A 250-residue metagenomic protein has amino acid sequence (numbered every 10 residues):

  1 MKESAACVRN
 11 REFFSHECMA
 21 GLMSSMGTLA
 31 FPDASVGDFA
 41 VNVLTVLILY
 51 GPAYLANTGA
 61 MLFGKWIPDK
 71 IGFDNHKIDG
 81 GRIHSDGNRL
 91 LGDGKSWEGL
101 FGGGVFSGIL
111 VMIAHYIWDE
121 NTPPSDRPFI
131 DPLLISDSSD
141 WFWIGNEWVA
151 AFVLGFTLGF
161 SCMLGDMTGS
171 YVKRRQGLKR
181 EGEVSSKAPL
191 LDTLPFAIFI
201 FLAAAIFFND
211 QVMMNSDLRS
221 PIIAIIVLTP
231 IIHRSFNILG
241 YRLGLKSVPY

Functional and structural regions predicted by a protein language model:
M1: DNA-recognition element of transcription regulators
C7, F13-F14, C18-L202, V212-Y250: Interhelical loop and helix-boundary elements at the membrane-water interface of polytopic inner-membrane proteins
I206-N209: Selective transmembrane helix interface/packing segments
